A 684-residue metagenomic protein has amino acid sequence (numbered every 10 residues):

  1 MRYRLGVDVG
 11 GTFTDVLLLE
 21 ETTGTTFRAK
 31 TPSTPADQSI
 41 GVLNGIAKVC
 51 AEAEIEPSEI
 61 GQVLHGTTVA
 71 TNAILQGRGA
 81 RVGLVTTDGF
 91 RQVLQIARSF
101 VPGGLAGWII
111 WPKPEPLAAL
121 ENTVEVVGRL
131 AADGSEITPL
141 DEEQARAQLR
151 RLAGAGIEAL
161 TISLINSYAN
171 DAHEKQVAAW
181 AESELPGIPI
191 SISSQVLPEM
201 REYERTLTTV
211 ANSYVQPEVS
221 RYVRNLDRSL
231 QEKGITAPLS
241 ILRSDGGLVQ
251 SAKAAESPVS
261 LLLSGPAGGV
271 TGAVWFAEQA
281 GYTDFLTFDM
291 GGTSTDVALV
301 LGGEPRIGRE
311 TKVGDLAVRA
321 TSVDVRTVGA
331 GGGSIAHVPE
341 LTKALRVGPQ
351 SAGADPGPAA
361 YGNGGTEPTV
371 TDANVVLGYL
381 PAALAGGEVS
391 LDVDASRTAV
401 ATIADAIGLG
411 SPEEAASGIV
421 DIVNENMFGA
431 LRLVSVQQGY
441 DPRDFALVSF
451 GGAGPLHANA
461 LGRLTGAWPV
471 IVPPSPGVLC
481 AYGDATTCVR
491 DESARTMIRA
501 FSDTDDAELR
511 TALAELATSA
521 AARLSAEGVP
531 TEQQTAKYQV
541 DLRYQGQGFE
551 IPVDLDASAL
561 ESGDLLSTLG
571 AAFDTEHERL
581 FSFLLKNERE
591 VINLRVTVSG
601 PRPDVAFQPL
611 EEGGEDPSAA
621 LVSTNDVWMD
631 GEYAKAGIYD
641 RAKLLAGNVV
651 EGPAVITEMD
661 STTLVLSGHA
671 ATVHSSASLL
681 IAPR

Functional and structural regions predicted by a protein language model:
M1-G83, A131, T138-T161, E174-A179 (+10 more regions): N-terminal glycine/serine-rich phosphate-binding loop of ATP-dependent small-molecule kinases, especially carbohydrate
R4, V9, E143-G154, Y282 (+9 more regions): C-terminal, non-catalytic interaction/recognition modules in large multi-subunit enzymes and RNPs
G6-V9, F13-L17, F27-R28, P32-A36 (+6 more regions): Conserved phosphate-binding loops in N-terminal lobes of ATP-dependent enzymes of the actin/Hsp70/sugar-kinase
V16, R28-A36, G83-G89, S251 (+3 more regions): Glycine-rich phosphate-binding loop of actin/hexokinase-like ATP-binding domains
F27-K30, P57-F100, T161-E174, L197-A211 (+5 more regions): Short beta-strand-loop/turn "lid" adjacent to the catalytic site in phosphate-handling enzymes
S39, V49, S194-R201, R205-T208 (+4 more regions): ATP-dependent carbohydrate kinase catalytic cores
G61-Q62, T161-N170, N212-V215, A416-D421 (+1 more regions): Conserved short loop/turn motifs at secondary-structure junctions
A159, S163-T209, S213, L555-A559 (+3 more regions): Terminal amphipathic helices with adjacent charged low-complexity linkers/tails
